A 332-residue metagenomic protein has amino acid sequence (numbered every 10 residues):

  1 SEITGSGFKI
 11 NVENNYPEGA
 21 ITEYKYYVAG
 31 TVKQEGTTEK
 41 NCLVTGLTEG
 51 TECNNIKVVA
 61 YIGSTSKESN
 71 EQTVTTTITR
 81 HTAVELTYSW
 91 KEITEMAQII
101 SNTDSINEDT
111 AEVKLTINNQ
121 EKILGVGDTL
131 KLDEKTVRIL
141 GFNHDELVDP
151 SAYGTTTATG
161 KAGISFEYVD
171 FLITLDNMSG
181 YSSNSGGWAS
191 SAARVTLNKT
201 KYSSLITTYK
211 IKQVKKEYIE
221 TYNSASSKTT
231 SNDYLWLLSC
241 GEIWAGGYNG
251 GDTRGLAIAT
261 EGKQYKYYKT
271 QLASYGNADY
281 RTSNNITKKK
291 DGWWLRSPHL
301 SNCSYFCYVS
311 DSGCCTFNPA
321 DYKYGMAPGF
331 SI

Functional and structural regions predicted by a protein language model:
S6-I10: Structural beta-strand segments of beta-rich domains
E13-V28: Solvent-exposed loop/turn segments flanking beta-strands in beta-repeat/beta-sandwich domains
V32-E39: Short beta-strand segments within Ig-like beta-sandwich modules, predominantly Fibronectin type-III
V44-S66: Beta-strand-rich modules
G63-I78: Extracellular fibronectin type III
T79-I332: Collagenous Gly-X-Y triple-helix signature in extracellular proteins
